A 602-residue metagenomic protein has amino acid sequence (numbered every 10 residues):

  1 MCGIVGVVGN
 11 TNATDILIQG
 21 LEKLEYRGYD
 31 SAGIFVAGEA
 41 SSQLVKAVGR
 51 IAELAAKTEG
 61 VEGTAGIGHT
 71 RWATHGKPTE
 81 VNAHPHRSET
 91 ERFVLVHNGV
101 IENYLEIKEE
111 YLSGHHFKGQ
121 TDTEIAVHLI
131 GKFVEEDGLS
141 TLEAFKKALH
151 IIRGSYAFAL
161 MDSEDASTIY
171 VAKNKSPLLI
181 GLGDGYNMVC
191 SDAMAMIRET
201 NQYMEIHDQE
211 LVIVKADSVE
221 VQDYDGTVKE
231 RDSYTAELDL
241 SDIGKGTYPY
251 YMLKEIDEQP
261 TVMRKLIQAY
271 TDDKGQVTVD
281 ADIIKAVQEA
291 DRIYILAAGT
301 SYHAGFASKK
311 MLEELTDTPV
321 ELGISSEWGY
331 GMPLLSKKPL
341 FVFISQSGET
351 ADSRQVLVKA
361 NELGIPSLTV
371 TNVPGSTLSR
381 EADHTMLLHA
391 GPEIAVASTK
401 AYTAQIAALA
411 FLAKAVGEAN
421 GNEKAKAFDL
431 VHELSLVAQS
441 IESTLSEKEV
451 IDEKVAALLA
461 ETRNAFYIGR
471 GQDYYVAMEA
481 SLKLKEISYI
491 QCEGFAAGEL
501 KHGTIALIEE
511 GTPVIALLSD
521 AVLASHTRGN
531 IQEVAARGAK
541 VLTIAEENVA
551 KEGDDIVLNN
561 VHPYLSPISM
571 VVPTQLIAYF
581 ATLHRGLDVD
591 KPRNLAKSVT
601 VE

Functional and structural regions predicted by a protein language model:
M1-K245, P249, R264-Q268, D272-E289 (+4 more regions): Conserved short alpha-helical segments that host acidic/polar catalytic motifs at enzyme active sites
G49, T64, G68-V81, A269-K285 (+3 more regions): Glycine-rich oxoanion-binding loops at beta->alpha junctions
A65, F93, R292-Y294, L340 (+3 more regions): Structural motif
P85, Y170-V171, Y203-M204, L211 (+11 more regions): Replace "in large, NTP-powered and nucleic-acid-processing enzymes" with "in large, NTP-powered factors and other
I152-Y186, A460-E486, A521, R528: Acidic/histidine-rich
Q259-M263, I267-Y294, H384-P513, R585-E602: Active-site phosphate/pyrophosphate-binding segments
Q288-L436, R470, L517-A550, I556 (+2 more regions): Glycine-rich phosphate-binding loops that contact phosphosugars or nucleotide phosphates
N560-E602: Generic C-terminus detector
